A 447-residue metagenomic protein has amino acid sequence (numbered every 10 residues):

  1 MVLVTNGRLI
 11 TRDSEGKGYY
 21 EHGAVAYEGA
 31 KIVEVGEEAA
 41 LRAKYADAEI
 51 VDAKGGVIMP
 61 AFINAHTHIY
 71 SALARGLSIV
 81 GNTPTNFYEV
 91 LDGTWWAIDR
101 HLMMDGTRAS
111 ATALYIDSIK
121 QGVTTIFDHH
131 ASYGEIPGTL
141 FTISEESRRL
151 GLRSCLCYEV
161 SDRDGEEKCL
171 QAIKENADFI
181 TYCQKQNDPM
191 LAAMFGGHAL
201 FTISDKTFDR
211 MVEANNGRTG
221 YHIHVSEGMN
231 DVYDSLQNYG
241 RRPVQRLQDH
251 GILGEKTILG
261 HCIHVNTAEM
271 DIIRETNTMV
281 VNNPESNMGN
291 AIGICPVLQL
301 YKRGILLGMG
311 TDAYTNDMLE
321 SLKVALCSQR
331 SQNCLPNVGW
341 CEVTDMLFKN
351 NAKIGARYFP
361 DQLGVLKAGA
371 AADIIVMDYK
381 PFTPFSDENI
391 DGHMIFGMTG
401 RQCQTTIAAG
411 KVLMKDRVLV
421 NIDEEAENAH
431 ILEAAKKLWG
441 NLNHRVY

Functional and structural regions predicted by a protein language model:
M1-K44, G56-V57, V446: N-terminal metal-binding scaffold of metallo-dependent hydrolase/deaminase domains
V2-L9, R42-E89, D105, T112 (+1 more regions): Replace "His-x-His-based motif
D13, A371-N428: C-terminal cap of metal-dependent C-N hydrolases
L73-T107, D164-G165, M229-K256, T276-M279 (+1 more regions): Active-site gating loops and adjacent loop-to-helix segments of metal-dependent hydrolytic enzymes
L77-H129, G134-L152, K174-Q186, L432-K437 (+1 more regions): Alpha-helical scaffold segments that flank or form the walls of functional sites
H130-I263: Metal-coordinating catalytic core of metallo-dependent amide/deamination hydrolases
G151, N215-G220, I252-E255, I272-V281 (+2 more regions): Glycine-enriched alpha-helix->loop->beta-strand junction motifs that scaffold or abut catalytic
D249-K256, P296-P381, I395-T399: His/Asp/Glu-enriched, well-ordered alpha-helical/loop segment that forms or immediately abuts the divalent-metal
